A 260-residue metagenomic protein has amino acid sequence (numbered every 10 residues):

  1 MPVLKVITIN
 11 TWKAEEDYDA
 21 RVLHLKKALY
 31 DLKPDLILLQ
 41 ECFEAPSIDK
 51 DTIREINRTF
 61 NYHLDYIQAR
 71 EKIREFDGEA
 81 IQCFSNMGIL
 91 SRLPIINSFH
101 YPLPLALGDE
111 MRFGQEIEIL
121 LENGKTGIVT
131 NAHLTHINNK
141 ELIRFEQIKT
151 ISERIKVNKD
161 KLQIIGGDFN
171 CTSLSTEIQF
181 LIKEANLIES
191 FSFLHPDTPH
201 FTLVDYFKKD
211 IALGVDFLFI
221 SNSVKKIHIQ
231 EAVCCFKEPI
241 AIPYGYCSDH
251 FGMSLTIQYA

Functional and structural regions predicted by a protein language model:
M1-P2: Eukaryotic N-terminal low-complexity, Ser/Thr- and Lys/Arg-rich leader segments that predominantly function as
K5-T11, L25-D49, L90, I117 (+6 more regions): Active-site beta-strand/loop signature of hydrolases that rely on acidic residues for catalysis
V6-V22, E44-A45, R74-E75, T135-E141: Acidic/histidine-rich helix-loop elements that form or flank divalent-metal/phosphate-binding sites at the catalytic
D17-H24, I48, T52, Q82 (+5 more regions): Soluble or luminal CAZymes and related metallo-dependent hydrolases
Y18, L36, Q40-T130, H228-C235: Structured beta-strand-rich core segments of catalytic domains in phosphoester-bond hydrolases
F99-P102, T130-N131, K140-I143, T176-E177: A short secondary-structure junction signal
L105, T135-I137, N170-T172: Short, catalytically relevant binding-site loops at active-site mouths
I155-Q163, C171-A260: Metal-dependent phosphoester-hydrolase catalytic domains
